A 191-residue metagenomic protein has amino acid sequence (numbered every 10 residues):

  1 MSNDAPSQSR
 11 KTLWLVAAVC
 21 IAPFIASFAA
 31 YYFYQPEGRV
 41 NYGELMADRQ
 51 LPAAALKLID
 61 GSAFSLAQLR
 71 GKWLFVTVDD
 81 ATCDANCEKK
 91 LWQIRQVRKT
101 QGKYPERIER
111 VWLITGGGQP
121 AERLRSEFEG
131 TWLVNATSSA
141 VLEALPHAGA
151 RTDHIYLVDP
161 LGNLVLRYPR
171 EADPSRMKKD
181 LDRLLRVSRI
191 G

Functional and structural regions predicted by a protein language model:
S2-R10: Short, Lys/Arg-rich N-terminal segment immediately upstream of the first membrane anchor
W14-A18, A22-I25, Y34-A67: N-terminal "domain-start" segment that seeds a small globular fold
Y32, S62, R95-T100, K179-G191: Short, surface-exposed patches at the edges or C-terminal ends of soluble domains, predominantly
A53, L74, H154: Conserved beta-strand and immediately adjacent loop positions that scaffold enzyme active sites
Q68-K90, I94: Short active-site neighborhood of thiol/selenol oxidoreductases, capturing the structured segment around
D84-E127: Structural microenvironment flanking redox-active thiols in thiol-disulfide oxidoreductases
E109-V158: Short, internal strand/loop/helix patches that form the active-site neighborhood or redox-interaction surface
A140, R151-T152, L157-G191: Thiol-/selenol-based redox modules, centered on thioredoxin-like and closely related oxidoreductase domains
